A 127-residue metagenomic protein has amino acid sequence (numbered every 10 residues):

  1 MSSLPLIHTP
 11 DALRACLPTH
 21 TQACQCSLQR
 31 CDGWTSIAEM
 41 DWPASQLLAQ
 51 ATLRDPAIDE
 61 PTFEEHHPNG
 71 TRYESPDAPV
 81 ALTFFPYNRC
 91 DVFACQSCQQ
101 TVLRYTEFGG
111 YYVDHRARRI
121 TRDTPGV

Functional and structural regions predicted by a protein language model:
M1-H8, L53-V80, G126-V127: Short, charged low-complexity linear segments at domain edges
M1-Q25: Long, hydrophobic N-terminal alpha-helical segment
L13-H20, E65-H67, T83-R89: Short, flexible, mixed-charge glycine/proline-rich loop motifs that serve as phosphate/nucleic-acid-contacting
P18, D32, D41-F63: Intrinsically disordered, low-complexity segments enriched in glycine/proline and serine/threonine
A23-Q29, C95-C98: Short cysteine-rich clusters marking metal-coordination/redox-active sites
G33-M40, V102-F108: Short Cys/His-rich "knuckle" micro-motifs
E39-A51, G109-R119: Short cysteine/histidine-rich metal-coordination sites, predominantly Zn2+-binding motifs
A78-V127: Short, compact, well-ordered microdomains
